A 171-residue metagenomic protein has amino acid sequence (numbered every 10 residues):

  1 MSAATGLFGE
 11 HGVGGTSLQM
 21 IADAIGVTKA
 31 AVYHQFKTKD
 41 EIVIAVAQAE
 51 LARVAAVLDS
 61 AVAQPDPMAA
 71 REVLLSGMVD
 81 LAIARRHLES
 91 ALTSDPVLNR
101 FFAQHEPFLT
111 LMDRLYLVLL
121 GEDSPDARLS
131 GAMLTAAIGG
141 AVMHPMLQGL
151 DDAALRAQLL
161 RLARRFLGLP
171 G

Functional and structural regions predicted by a protein language model:
A3, L7-E41, A45: Helix-turn-helix
A3-E10, R53-A61, A137-H144: Solvent-exposed, amphipathic alpha-helical segments
V13, D59, A63-D66, M146-L147 (+1 more regions): Short, flexible helix-adjacent loops and helix caps
E41, A45, A56-H87: Hydrophobic alpha-helical connector segments
A69, E89-S94, F101-G171: Hydrophobic/aromatic-rich alpha-helical bundle segments in the mid-to-C-terminal region
